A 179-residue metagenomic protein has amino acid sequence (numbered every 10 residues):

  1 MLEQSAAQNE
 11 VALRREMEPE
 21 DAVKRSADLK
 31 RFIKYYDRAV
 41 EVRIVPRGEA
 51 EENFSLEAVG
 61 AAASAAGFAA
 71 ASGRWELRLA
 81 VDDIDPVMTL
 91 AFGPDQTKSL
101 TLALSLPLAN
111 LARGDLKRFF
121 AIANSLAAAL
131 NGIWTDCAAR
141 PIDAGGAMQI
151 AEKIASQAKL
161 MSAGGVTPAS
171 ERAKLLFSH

Functional and structural regions predicted by a protein language model:
M1-V23: Hydrophobic alpha-helical segments and helix pairs
L2-Q8, E49-A50, A61-A63: Polar low-complexity intrinsically disordered regions
Q4-E10, A66-F68, A127-L130: A common structural junction motif
S26, I33-G48, E52, A62 (+1 more regions): Membrane-proximal, solvent-exposed terminal domains/tails of membrane-associated proteins
S55: Short, glycine/acidic-rich beta->alpha junctions
